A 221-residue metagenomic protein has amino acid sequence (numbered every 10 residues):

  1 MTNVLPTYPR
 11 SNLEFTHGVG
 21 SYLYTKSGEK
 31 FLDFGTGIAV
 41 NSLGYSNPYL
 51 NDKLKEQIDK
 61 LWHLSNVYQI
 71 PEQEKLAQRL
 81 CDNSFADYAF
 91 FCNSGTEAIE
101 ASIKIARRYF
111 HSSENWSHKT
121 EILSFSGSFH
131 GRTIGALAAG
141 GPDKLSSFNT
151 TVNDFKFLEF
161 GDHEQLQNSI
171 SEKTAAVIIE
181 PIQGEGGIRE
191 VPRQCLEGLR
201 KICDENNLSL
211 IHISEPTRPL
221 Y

Functional and structural regions predicted by a protein language model:
M1-V19, V67: Active-site-adjacent loop/helix segments that line or gate small-molecule/cofactor pockets in enzymes
T2, K30-S117, E121: Glycine-rich loop-to-alpha-helix module at the N-terminal edge of alpha/beta enzyme cores
N12-D33: Active-site and channel-lining beta-strand-loop segments that bind or position nucleotide-derived/phosphorylated
L32-G35, S126, A176-Q183: Short beta-strands and strand-loop turn motifs
K53, Q57, R79, S169 (+2 more regions): Alpha-helical structural signal in soluble globular domains
Q78-A176: PLP-dependent aspartate aminotransferase-fold enzymes
H163, I182-N207: Active-site core of PLP-dependent enzymes with the aminotransferase class I/II
I211-Y221: Single conserved hydrophobic/aromatic residue that forms the stacking wall/gate of nucleotide- or nucleobase-binding
